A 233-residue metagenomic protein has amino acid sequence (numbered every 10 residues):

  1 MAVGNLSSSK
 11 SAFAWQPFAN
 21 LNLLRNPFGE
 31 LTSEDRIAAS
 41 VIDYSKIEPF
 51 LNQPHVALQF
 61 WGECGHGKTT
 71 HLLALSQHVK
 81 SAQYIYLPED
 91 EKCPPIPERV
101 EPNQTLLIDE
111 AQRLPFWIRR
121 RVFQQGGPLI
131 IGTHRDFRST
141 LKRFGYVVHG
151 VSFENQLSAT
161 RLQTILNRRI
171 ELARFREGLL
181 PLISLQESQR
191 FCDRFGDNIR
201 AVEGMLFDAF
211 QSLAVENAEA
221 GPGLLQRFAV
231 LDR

Functional and structural regions predicted by a protein language model:
M1-H55, Q211-R233: A short, basic N-terminal segment
N52-L72: Walker A/P-loop nucleotide-binding motif
H55-Q59, Q83, N103-T105, P128: Residue-level preference for the first positions of well-ordered beta-strands
K68-I85: P-loop NTPase Walker A phosphate-binding motif
K80-L107, L114: AAA+/P-loop NTPase substrate/partner-engagement loops
L114-N155: Sensor-1/coupling segment of RecA-like P-loop NTPase cores
S152-L185: Conserved small helical "lid"/interfacial subdomain of P-loop NTPases
P181-R233: Amphipathic alpha-helical "lid/sensor" segments that cap RecA-like P-loop NTPase cores
